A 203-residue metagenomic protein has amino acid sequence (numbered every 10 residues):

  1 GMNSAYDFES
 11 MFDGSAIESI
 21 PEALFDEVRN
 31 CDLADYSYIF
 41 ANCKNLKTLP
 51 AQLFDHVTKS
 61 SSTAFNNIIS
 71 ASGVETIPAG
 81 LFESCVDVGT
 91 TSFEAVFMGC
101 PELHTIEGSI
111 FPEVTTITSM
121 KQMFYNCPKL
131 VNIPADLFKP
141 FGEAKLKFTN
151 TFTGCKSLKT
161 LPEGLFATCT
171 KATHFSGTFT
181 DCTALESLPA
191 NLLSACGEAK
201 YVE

Functional and structural regions predicted by a protein language model:
G1-E203: Negatively charged
